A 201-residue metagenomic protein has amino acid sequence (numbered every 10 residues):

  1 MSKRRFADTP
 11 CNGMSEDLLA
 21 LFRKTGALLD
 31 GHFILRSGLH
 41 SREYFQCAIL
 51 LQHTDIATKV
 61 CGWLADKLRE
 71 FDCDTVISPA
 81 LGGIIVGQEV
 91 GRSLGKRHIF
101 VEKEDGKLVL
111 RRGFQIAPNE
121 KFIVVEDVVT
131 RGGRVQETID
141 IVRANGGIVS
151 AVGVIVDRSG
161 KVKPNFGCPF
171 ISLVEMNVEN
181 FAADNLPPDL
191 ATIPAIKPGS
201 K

Functional and structural regions predicted by a protein language model:
M1-K201: PRPP-associated nucleotide enzymes
